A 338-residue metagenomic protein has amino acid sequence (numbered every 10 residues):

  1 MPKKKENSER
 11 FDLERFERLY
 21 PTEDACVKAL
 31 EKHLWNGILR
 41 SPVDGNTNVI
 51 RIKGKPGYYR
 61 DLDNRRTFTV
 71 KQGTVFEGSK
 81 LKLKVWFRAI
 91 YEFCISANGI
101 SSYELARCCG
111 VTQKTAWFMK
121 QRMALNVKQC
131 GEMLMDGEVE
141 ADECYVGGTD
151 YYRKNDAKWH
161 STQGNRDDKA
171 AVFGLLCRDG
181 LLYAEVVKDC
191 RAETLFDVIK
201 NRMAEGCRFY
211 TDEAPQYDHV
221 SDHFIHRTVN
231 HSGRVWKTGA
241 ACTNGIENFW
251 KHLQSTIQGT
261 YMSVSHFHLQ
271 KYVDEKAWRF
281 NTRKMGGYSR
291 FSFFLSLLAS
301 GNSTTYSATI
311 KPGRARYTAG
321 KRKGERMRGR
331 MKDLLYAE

Functional and structural regions predicted by a protein language model:
M1-E338: Residue-level recognition of single "structural anchor" positions that define or cap local secondary structure
